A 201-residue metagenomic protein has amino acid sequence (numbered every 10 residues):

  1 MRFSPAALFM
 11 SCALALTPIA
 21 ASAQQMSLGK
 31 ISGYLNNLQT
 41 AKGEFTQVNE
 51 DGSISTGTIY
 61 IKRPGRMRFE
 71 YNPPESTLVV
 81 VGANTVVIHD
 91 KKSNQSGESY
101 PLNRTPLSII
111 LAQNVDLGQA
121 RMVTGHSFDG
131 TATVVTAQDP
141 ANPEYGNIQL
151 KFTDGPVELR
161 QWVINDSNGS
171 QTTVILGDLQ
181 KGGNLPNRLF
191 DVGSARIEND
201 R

Functional and structural regions predicted by a protein language model:
M1-P5: Positively charged n-region of N-terminal signal peptides that target proteins for export
A7-T17: Bacterial N-terminal signal peptides
T17-A23: Sec/Tat signal peptide C-region and signal peptidase I cleavage site
G33-G52: A short, Trp-centered hydrophobic/proline-enriched beta-strand micro-motif
L35, R104-G118: Short, solvent-exposed helix-to-loop capping segments enriched in aromatics
N49-D51, K92-N94, N168: Solvent-exposed strand-loop boundary residues in beta-sheet-rich modules
T56-I109, T172-T173, D178: An acidic-aromatic
G118-A120, G125-R201: Gly/Pro-enriched, hydrophobic low-complexity segments that function as extracytoplasmic propeptides/linkers
